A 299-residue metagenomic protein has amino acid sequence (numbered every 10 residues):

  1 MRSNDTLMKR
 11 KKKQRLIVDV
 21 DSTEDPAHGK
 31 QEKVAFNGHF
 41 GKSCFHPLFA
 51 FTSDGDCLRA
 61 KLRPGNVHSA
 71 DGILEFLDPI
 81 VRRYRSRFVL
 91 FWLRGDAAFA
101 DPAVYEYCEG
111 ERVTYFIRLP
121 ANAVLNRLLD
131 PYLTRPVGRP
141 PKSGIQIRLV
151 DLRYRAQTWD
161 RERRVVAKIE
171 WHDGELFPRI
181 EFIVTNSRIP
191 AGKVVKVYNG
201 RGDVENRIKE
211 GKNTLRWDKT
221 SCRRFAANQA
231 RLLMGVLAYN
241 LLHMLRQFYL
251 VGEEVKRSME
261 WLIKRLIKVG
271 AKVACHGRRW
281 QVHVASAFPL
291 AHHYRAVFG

Functional and structural regions predicted by a protein language model:
M1-F49: Active-site-proximal, Lys/Arg-enriched surface segment that forms a nucleic-acid-binding/basic interface patch
Q14-E24, G55, W92-A100, Y115 (+4 more regions): Short, conserved catalytic/metal-binding motifs centered on acidic residues
A27-K33, L58-L62, G72, P102-C108 (+1 more regions): Short acidic, glycine/serine/threonine-rich loops at helix termini
G38-R87: Electropositive, glycine- and tryptophan-enriched low-complexity nucleic-acid-binding patches
V67-V124: Domain-level cores of phosphate- or acyl-group-handling catalytic modules
T114-R216, A271, G299: An anionic, glycine-rich sequence signature occurring as long contiguous blocks
V194-V195, G200-Y249: C-terminal catalytic subdomain
L241-G299: A short, flexible helix-boundary coil/loop motif
